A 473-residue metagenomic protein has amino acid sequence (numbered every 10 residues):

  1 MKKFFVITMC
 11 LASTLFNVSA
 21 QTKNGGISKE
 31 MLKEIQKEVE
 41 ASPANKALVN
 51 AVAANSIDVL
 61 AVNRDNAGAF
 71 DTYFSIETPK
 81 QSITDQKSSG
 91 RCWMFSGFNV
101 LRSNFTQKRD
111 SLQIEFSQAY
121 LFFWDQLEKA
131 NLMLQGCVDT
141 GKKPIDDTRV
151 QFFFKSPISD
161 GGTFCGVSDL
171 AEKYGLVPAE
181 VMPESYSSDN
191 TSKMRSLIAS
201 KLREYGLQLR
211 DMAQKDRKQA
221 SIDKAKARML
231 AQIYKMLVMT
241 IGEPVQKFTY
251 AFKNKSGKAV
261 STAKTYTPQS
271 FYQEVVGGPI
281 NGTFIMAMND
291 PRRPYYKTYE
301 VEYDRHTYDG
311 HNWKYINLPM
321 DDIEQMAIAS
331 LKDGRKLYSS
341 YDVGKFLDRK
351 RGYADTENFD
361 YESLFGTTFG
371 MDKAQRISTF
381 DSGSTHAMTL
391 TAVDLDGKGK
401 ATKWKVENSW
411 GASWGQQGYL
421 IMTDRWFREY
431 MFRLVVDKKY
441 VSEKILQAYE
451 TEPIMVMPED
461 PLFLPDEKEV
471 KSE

Functional and structural regions predicted by a protein language model:
M1-K23: Bacterial Sec-dependent N-terminal signal peptides
A20, V343-F346, V393-L395, G411 (+1 more regions): Short, glycine-/Ser/Thr-/acidic-enriched flexible segments
Q21, G310-T385: Long, positively charged binding patches that form subdomain-scale interaction surfaces for polyanionic ligands
T22-S82: N-terminal regions that are enriched for targeting/export leaders and immediately downstream pro/stem segments
A69-K314, L318-L337, W414-Q416, D424 (+1 more regions): Active-site nucleophile-adjacent alpha helix/oxyanion-hole segment immediately C-terminal to the catalytic cysteine
C92, A171, S378-G411: Catalytic nucleophile-His microenvironment captured as a short glycine-rich beta-strand/loop that brackets
F95, S339-D342, T391: Short His-Asn-centered micro-motif
D396-E473: Conserved catalytic-core surface of thiol
